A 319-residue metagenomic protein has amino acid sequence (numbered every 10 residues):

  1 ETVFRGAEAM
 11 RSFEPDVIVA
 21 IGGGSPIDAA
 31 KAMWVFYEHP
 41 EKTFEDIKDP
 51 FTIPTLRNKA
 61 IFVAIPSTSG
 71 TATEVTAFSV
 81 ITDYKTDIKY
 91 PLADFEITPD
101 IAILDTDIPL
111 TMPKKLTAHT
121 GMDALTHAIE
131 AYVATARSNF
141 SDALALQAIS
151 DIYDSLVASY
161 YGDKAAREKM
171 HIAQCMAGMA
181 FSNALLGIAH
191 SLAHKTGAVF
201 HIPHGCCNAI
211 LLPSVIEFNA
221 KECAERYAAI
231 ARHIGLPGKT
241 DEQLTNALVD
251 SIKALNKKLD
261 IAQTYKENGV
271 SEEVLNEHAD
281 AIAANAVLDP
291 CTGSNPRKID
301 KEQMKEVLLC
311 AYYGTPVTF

Functional and structural regions predicted by a protein language model:
T2-E8, S12-L104: Glycine/threonine-rich beta-strand-loop-alpha-helix active-site module that forms ligand/phosphate-binding
V3-P15, D107, Y161-T196, A281-V287: Short, hydrophobic/aliphatic alpha-helical segments
F78-A184: Carboxylate- and glycine-rich phosphate/diphosphate-binding segment that chelates Mg2+/Mn2+
L125-I129, M170-G178, L192, L212 (+4 more regions): Short alpha-helical scaffolding segments that buttress acidic/His motifs in well-ordered protein cores
T135-L144, A158-K169, A184-A189, E242-T245 (+3 more regions): Flexible, glycine/charged-enriched surface loops at secondary-structure junctions
A184-L248, K253: C-terminal catalytic subdomain
Y227, P237-F319: C-terminal charged capping/lid subdomain of soluble metabolic enzymes
